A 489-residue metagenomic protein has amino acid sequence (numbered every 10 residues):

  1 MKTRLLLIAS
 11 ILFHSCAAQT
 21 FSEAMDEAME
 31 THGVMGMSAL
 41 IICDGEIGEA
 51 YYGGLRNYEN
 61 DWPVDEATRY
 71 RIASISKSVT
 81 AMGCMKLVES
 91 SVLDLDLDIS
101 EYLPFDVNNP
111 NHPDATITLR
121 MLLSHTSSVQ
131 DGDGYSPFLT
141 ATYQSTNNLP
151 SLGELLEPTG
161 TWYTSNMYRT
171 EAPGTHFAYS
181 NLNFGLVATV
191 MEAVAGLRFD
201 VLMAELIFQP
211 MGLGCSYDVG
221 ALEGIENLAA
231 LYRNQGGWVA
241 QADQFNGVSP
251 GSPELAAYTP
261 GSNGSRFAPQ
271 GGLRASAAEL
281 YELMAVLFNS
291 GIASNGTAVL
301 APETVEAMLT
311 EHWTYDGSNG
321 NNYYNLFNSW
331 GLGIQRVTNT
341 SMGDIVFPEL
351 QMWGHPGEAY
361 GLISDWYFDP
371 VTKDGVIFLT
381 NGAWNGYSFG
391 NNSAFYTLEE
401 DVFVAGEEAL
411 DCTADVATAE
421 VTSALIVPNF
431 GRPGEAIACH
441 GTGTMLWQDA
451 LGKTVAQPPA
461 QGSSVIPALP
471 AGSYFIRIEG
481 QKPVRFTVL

Functional and structural regions predicted by a protein language model:
Q19-Y70, V92, N166-M167: Short, conserved catalytic-motif segment at the N-terminal edge
M25, A39, G45, R69-I99 (+3 more regions): Active-site SXXK
I42-G48, W447-V455, Y474: Short, glycine-anchored, charge-dense loop/turn motifs used at functional sites
Y51, I363-D369, K373-G382: Short, well-ordered beta-strand elements
L55, N111-W353: Short, surface-exposed loop or secondary-structure junction motifs that flank catalytic or metal-binding residues
G406-G434: Residue-level detector of functionally pivotal "anchor" positions at catalytic/ligand-binding pockets or at interdomain
A438, T454-L469, K482: Glycine-centered tight-turn motifs at strand-turn-strand junctions
S473-L489: C-terminal tail/sorting-segment detector
